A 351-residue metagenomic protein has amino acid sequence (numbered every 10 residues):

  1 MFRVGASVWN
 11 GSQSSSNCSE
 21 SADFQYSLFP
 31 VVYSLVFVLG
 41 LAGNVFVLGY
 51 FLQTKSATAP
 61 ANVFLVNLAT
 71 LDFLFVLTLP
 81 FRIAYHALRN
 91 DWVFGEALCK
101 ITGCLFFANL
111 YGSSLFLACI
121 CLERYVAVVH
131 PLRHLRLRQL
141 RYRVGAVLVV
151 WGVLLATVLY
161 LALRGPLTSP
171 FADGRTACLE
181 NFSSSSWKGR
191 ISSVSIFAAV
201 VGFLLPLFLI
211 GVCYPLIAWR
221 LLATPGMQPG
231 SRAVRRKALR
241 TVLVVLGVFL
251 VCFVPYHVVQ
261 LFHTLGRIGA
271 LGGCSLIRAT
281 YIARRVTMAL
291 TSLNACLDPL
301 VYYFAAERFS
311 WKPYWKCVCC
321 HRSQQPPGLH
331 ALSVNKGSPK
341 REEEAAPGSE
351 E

Functional and structural regions predicted by a protein language model:
M1-A42, F46, S183-S184, S195 (+1 more regions): Extracellular N-terminal segment of 7TM GPCRs
M1-E20, F171, R232, G272-G273 (+1 more regions): Intrinsically disordered regulatory tails of 7TM GPCRs
G11-E20, W92-F106, R136-V144, A156-L204 (+1 more regions): Loop architecture of class A 7-transmembrane GPCRs
A22-S34, P60-I120, A127-L135, L140: Extracellular TM2-ECL1-early TM3 structural module of rhodopsin-like
Y33, F37, Y50, L74-N90 (+8 more regions): Helix-to-loop junction signature of class
L41-L52, A69, V76-P80, A108-L132 (+3 more regions): Cytoplasm-facing ends of alpha-helical transmembrane segments in multi-pass membrane proteins
C178-I191, I196-F203, W219-V258, I277-T280: Intracellular effector-coupling site of seven-transmembrane GPCRs, centered on the ICL3-to-TM6 transition
V254, V258, I282-N335: Seventh transmembrane helix
